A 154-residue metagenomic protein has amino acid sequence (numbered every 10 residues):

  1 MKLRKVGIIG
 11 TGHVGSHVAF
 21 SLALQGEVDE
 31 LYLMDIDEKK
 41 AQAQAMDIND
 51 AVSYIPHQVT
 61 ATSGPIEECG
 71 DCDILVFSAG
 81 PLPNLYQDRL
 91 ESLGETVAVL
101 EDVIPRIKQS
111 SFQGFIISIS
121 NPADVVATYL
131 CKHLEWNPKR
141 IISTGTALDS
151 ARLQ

Functional and structural regions predicted by a protein language model:
K2-V6: Extreme N-terminal starter segment of soluble prokaryotic enzymes
T11-G12: Glycine-rich Rossmann-fold phosphate-binding loop(s) that bind the pyrophosphate of adenine dinucleotide cofactors
G15-S16: N-terminal Rossmann-fold NAD(P) dinucleotide-binding loop
L24-E30, E135-P138: Conserved S-adenosyl-L-methionine
I36-C72: Conserved N-terminal Rossmann-fold NAD(P) cofactor-binding segment
C69-I116: Rossmann-fold NAD(P) dinucleotide-binding segment
S118-Q154: Rossmann-fold dinucleotide-binding core
